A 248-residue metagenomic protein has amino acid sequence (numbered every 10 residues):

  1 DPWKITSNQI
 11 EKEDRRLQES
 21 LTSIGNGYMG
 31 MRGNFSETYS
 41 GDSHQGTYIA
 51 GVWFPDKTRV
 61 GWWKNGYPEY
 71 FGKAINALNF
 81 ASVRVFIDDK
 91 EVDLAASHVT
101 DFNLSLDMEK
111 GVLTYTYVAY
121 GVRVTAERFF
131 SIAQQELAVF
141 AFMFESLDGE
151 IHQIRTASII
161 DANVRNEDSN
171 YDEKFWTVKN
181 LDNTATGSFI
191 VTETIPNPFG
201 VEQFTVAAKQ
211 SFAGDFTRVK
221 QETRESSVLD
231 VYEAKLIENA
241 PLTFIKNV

Functional and structural regions predicted by a protein language model:
D1-V248: Terminal accessory carbohydrate-recognition/targeting modules of carbohydrate-active enzymes
